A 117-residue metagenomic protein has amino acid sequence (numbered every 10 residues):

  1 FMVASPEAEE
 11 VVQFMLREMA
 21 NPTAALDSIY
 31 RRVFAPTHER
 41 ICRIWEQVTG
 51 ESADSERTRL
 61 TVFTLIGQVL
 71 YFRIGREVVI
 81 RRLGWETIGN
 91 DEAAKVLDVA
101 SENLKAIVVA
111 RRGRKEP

Functional and structural regions predicted by a protein language model:
F1-E7, A35-R59, T64-P117: C-terminal peripheral helix-coil segments that are non-catalytic and often amphipathic
P6-R31, R76-R82: Amphipathic alpha-helical segments used for helix-helix packing
